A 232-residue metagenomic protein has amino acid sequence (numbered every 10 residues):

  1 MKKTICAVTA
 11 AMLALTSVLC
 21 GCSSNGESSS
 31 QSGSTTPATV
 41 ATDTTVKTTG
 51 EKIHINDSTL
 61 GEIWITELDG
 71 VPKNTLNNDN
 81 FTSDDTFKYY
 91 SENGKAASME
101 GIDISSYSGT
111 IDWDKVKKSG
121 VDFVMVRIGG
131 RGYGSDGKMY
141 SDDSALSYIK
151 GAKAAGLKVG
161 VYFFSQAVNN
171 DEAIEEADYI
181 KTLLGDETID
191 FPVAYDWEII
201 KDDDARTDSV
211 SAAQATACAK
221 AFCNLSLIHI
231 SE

Functional and structural regions predicted by a protein language model:
M1-T4: Positively charged n-region of N-terminal signal peptides that target proteins for export
L13-S17: Hydrophobic core
L19-G21: C-terminal motif of bacterial Sec signal peptides marking the signal peptidase cleavage site
S23-N25: Bacterial signal peptide processing site
S28-T49: Intrinsically disordered, low-complexity serine/threonine-rich repeat tracts
V46-D122, R127-G129: Boundary/entry segment of secreted carbohydrate-active catalytic domains
G94, S98-A221: Substrate-binding cleft of extracellular glycoside hydrolase catalytic domains
I228-E232: Conserved small/polar residues in nucleotide/adenosyl-binding loops
